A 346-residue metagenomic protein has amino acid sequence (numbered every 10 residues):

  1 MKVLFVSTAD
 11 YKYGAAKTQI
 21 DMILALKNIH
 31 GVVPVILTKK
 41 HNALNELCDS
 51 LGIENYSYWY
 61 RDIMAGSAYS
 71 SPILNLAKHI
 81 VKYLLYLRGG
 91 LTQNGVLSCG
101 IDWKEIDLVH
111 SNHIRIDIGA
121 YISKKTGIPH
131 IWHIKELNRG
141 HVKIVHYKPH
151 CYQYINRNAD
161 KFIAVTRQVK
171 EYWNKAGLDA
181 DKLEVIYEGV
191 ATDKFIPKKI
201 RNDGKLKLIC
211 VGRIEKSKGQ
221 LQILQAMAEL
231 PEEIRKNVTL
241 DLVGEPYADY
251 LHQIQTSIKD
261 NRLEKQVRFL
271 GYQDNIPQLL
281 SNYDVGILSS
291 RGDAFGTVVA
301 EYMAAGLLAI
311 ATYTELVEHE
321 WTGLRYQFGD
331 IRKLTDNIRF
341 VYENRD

Functional and structural regions predicted by a protein language model:
A16-L24, L206, C210-E229, H252 (+1 more regions): A conserved mid-protein helix/loop that constitutes part of the nucleotide-sugar donor-binding site
I36, L308-A311: Short hydrophobic beta-strand element within catalytic cores of glycosyltransferases and related nucleotide-activated
I36-A43, V190, V211, T239-Q253: Glycosyltransferase donor-sugar binding loop
S111-I116, I134: Short His-centered aromatic/hydrophobic patch
Q168, G189: Carbohydrate-associated surface elements
H252-G271: Nucleotide-activated donor-binding/catalytic signature segment of Leloir-type glycosyltransferases, i.e., the conserved
Y272, R291: Aromatic "clamp/platform" in nucleotide-sugar-dependent glycosyltransferases that forms part of the donor/acceptor
E320, L324-I331, R339-R345: Conserved acidic donor-binding segment of nucleotide-sugar-dependent glycosyltransferases
